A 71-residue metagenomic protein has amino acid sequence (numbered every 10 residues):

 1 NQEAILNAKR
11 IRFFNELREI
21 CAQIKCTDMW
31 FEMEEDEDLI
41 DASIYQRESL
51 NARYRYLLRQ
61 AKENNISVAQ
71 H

Functional and structural regions predicted by a protein language model:
N1-H71: Charge-rich amphipathic alpha-helical interaction elements
